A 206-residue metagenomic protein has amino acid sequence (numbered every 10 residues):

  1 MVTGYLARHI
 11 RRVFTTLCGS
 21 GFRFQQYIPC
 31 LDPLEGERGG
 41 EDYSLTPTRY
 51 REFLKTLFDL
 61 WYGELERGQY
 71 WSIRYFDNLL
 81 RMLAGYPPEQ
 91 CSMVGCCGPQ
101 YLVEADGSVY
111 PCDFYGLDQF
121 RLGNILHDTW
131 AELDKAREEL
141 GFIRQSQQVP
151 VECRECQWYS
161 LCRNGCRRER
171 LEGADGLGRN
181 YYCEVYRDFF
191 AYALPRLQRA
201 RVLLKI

Functional and structural regions predicted by a protein language model:
M1-C96, L102-A105, F114-L122: Radical SAM enzyme [4Fe-4S]-AdoMet core and its adjacent flexible, acidic and glycine-rich loops/tails across
Q25-C30, F53-L54, P99-E104, T129-E132 (+3 more regions): Short, surface-exposed, polar/charged, turn-prone segments marking secondary-structure boundaries
G116-I206: Flexible mid-to-C-terminal extensions adjoining Fe-S/redox cofactors in radical SAM and related proteins
